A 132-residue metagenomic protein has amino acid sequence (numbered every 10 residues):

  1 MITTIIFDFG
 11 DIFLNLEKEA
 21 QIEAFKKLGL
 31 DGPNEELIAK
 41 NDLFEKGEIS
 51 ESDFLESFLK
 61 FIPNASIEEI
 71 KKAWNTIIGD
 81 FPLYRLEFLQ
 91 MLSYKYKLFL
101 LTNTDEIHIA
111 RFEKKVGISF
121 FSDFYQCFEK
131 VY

Functional and structural regions predicted by a protein language model:
M1-I38, K60-F61: Active-site neighborhood of HAD-like aspartate-dependent phosphohydrolases
D8-D11, G47, L92, L100 (+1 more regions): Generic structural signal for small/hydrophobic residues in well-ordered secondary structure, especially within
A20-E23, A39, D53, S57 (+2 more regions): Alpha-helical elements of Rossmann-like donor-binding domains used by nucleotide-donor carbohydrate transfer enzymes
A24-L43, I70-D80: Helical cap/lid subdomains and adjacent loops of hydrolase enzymes that gate the active-site channel and determine
E35-L37, S57-K71, Y96, F128-V131: Short, basic/glycine-rich phosphate-binding loops at helix/coil junctions that contact nucleotide phosphates
F44-Y84: Metal-dependent phosphoesterase signature
E69-V116: Substrate-recognition element of Asp-dependent hydrolases with the DxDx(T/V) motif
E106-Y132: Substrate-recognition "cap/lid" segment bordering the active-site pocket of phosphatases
